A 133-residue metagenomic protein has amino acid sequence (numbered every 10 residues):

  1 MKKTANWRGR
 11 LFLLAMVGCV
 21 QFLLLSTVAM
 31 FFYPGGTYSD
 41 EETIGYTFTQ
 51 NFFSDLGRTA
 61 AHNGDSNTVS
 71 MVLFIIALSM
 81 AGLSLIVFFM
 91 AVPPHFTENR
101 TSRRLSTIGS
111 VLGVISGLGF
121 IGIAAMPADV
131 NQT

Functional and structural regions predicted by a protein language model:
M1-R8: Short, Lys/Arg-rich, polar N-terminal cytosolic tail immediately upstream of the first transmembrane signal-anchor
R8-Y38: N-terminal signal-anchor transmembrane alpha helix
L11-F22, F74-A77, A81, G109-S116: Hydrophobic alpha-helical transmembrane segments of polytopic
S39-N67: Extracytosolic (periplasmic/ER-lumenal) interhelical loops and adjacent juxtamembrane/interface segments of multi-pass
T59-A91: Individual transmembrane alpha-helix segments
L83-V114: Cytoplasmic juxtamembrane regions at transmembrane-helix boundaries
G113-T133: Membrane-proximal helix-loop-helix units in multi-pass membrane proteins
